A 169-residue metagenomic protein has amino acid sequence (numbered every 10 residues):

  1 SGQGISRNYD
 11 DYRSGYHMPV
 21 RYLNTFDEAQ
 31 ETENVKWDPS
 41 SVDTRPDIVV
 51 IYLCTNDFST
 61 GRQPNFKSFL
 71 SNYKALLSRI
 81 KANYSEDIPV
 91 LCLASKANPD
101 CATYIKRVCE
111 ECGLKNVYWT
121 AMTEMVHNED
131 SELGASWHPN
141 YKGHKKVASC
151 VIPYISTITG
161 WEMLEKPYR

Functional and structural regions predicted by a protein language model:
S1-K67, K96-A102, H138: Conserved SGNH/GDSL esterase-like catalytic core that processes O-acyl groups on lipids and polysaccharides
G4-H17, S95-R169: Catalytic His-Asp segment of secreted/periplasmic serine-dependent ester chemistry enzymes
E33-T44, I80-Y84, T157-L164: Surface-exposed acidic, glycine-flexible loop patches that form ligand/cofactor-binding and adhesion interfaces
T44-V49, S85-V90, G113-Y118, I158: Loop/turn elements at helix/coil->beta-strand transitions in domains of secreted/extracellular proteins
V50-C54, L77-R79, N83, V90-C92: Conserved, well-ordered alpha-helix/loop/beta-strand core segments that scaffold catalytic motifs
D57-G61, K74, E129-S131: A short acidic, helix-capping loop that chelates divalent metal ions and anchors anionic groups
F69, Y73, H144: Aromatic/hydrophobic pocket-lining residues that form the small-molecule binding cavity in soluble enzyme cores
Y73-S78, I105-K106: Generic structural signal for well-ordered alpha-helices, preferentially at hydrophobic/aromatic core positions
